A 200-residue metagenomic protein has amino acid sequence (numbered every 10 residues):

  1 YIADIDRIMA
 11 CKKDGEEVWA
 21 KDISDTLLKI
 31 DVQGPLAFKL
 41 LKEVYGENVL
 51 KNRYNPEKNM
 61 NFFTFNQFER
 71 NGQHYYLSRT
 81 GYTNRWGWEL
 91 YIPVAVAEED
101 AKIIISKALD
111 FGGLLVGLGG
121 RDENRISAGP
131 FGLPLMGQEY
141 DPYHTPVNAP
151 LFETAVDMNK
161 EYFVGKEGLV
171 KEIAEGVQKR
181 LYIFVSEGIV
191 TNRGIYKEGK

Functional and structural regions predicted by a protein language model:
Y1-K200: Conserved, structured C-terminal
